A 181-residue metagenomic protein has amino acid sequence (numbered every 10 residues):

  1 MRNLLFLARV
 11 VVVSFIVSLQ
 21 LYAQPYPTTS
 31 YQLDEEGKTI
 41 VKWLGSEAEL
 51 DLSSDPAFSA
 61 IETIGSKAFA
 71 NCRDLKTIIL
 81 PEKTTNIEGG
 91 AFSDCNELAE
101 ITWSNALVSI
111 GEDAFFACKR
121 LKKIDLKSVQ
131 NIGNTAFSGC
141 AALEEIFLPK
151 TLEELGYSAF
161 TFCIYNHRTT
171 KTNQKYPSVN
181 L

Functional and structural regions predicted by a protein language model:
M1-A8: Positively charged n-region of N-terminal signal peptides that target proteins for export
R9-Q20: Bacterial N-terminal signal peptides
L21-P25: Boundary at the C-terminal end of the N-terminal hydrophobic targeting segment
T28-E35, G45-T63, R73-N86, N96-S109 (+3 more regions): Structural signature of tandem-repeat unit edges
K38-K42: A short, structured beta-strand/loop element
G65-A68, E88-A91, G111-A114, G133-A136 (+1 more regions): Consensus positions within tandem repeat domains that build extended binding/scaffold surfaces
